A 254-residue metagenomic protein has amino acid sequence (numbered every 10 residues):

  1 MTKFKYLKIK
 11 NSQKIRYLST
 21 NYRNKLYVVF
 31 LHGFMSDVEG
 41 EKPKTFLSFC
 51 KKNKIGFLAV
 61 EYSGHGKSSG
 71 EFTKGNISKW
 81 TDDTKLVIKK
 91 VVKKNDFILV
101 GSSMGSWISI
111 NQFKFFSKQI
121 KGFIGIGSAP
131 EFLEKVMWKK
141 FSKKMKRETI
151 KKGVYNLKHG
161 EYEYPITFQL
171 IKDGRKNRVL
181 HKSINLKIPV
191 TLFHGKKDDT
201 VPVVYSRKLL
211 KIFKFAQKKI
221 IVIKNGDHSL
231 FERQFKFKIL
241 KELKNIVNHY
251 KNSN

Functional and structural regions predicted by a protein language model:
M1-Y22: N-terminal cap/lid segment of alpha/beta-hydrolase-fold proteins
K25-G33: Short beta-strand element of the alpha/beta-hydrolase
P43, L47-S69: Conserved alpha/beta-hydrolase
G66-V91: Catalytic nucleophile-loop/oxyanion-hole region of alpha/beta-hydrolase and closely related hydrolase-like folds
K118-I166: Hydrolase active-site cap/lid region
L186-K187, L192-H194, D198: Short beta-strand/loop motif that positions the catalytic acidic residue of the alpha/beta-hydrolase fold
D199-Y205, F231: Conserved alpha/beta-hydrolase "acid-adjacent" motif
G226-K238: Catalytic histidine-centered segment of alpha/beta-hydrolase-like enzymes
